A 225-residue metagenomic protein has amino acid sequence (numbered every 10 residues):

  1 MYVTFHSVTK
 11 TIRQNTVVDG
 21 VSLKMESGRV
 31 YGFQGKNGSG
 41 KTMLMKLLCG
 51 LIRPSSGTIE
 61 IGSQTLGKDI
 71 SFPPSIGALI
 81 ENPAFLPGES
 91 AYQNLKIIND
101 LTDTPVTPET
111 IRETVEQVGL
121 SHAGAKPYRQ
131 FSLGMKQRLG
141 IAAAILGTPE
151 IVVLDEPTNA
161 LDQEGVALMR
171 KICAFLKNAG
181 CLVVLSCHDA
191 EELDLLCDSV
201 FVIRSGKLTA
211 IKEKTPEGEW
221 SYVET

Functional and structural regions predicted by a protein language model:
Q34-K36: The feature captures the beta-strand-to-loop junction immediately N-terminal to the Walker
C49: Helix-to-loop junction immediately C-terminal to a conserved catalytic motif
G57-F72: Conserved ABC transporter NBD signature motif
K96, D100, P108-A123: Conserved ABC ATPase "signature" region
V152-E156: Catalytic Walker B motif of ABC-type/P-loop ATPase nucleotide-binding domains
C187-H188: H-loop/switch region of ABC-family ATPase nucleotide-binding domains
